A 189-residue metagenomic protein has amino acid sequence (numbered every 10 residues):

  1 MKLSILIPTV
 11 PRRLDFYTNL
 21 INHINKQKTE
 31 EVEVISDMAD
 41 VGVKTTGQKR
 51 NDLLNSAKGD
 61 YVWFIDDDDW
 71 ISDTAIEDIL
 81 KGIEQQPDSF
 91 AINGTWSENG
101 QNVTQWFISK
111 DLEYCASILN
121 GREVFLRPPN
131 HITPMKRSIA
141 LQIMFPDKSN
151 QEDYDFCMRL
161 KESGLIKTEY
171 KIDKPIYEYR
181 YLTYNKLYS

Functional and structural regions predicted by a protein language model:
N19-V32: Short, acidic, metal-binding catalytic loop of nucleotide-sugar glycosyltransferases
V41-A57: Glycine-rich, basic loop-to-helix element that forms the pyrophosphate-binding segment of sugar-nucleotide handling
V62: Short aromatic/hydrophobic "clamp" motif used to bind/position activated sugar donors
D66-W70: The conserved acidic donor/metal-binding loop of glycosyltransferases
I76-W106: Conserved donor NDP-sugar-binding/catalytic core segment of glycosyltransferases
L112-M135: A recurrent flexible, glycine/aromatic-enriched loop bordering the glycosyltransferase active site that acts as
N150-F156: Acidic donor-binding loop at a coil-to-helix junction in glycosyltransferase catalytic cores that engages
Y170-S189: Active-site donor/metal-binding and catalytic loop motifs of nucleotide-sugar-dependent glycosylation enzymes
